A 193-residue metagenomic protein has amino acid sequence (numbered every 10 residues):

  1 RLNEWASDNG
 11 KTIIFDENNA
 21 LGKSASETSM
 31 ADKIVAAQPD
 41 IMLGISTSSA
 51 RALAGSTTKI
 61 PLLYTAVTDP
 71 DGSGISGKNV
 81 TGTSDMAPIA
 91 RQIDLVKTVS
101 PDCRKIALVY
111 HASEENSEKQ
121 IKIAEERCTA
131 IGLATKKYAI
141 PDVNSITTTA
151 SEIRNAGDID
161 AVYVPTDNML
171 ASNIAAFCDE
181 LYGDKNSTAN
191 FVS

Functional and structural regions predicted by a protein language model:
L2, E27-A31, T47-A54, A90-I93 (+4 more regions): Extracytoplasmic/secreted envelope proteins and their assembly/folding machinery, especially bacterial periplasmic
L2-N19: Signal peptide-proximal N-terminal region of secreted/periplasmic/extracellular or secretory-lumen proteins
F15-S26, M30, K137-S145: Short beta->alpha junction loops
G22-I41, A52, T147-D160: Short, well-structured alpha-helical segments in soluble
I34-S46, I106-V109, K136-Y138, D158-L170 (+1 more regions): Periplasmic-binding protein-like
T58-A90, S193: Flexible loop/hinge segments that line or gate small-molecule binding clefts
D85-I131: An alpha-beta-alpha
E115-A189: Pocket-lining segment of extracytoplasmic ligand-binding domains
